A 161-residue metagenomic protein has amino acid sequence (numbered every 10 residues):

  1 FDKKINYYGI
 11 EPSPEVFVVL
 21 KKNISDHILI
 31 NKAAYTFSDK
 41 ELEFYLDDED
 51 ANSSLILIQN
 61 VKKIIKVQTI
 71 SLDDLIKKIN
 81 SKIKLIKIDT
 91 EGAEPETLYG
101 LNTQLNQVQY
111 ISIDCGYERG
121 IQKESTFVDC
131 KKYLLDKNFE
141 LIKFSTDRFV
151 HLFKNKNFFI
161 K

Functional and structural regions predicted by a protein language model:
F1-K161: Phosphate/nucleotide-binding beta-alpha loop and adjacent structural elements of enzyme active sites
